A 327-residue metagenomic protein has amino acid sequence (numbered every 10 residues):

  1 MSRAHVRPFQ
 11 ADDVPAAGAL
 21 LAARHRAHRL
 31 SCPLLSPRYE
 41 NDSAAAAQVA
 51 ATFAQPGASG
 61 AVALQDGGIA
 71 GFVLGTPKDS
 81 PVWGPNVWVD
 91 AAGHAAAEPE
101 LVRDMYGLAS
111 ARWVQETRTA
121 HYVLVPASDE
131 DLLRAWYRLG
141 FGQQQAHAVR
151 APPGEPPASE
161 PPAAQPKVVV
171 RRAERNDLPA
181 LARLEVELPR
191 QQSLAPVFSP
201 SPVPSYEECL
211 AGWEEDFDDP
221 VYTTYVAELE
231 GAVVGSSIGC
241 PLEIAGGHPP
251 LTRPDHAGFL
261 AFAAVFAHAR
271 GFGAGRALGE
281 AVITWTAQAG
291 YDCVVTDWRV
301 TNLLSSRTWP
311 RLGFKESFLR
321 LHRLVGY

Functional and structural regions predicted by a protein language model:
H5-A19, H25-S31, V169-V186, Q192: A short beta-loop-alpha structural element at the N-terminal edge of CoA-dependent acyl/N-acetyltransferase catalytic
L21-Y106, L229, V234-H256: Conserved donor-binding loop and adjoining core beta-sheet/short helix segment in diverse acyl/aminoacyl transferases
S59, R118-T119, D292: Short acidic/polar active-site loop segments enriched in Thr and Asp
G68-I69, P77-S80, V87-P166, P310 (+1 more regions): Acyl-donor-binding surface of acyltransferase catalytic domains
A97-R112, F262-V265, G271-T284, Q288 (+1 more regions): Conserved acetyl-CoA-binding loop-helix of GNAT-fold acetyltransferases
H121-L124, L260, V294-W298: Conserved hydrophobic beta-strand within the GNAT/NAT acetyltransferase core sheet that lines the active-site cleft
D131-R134, L242-P250, L304-R307: A short, acidic/glycine-rich surface segment
Q165-D255: Flexible, substrate/cofactor-facing loop regions flanked by secondary structure within enzyme catalytic domains
